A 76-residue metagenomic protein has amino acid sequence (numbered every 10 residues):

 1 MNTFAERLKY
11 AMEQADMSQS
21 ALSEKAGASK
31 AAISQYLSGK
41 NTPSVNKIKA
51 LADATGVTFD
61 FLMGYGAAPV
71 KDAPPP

Functional and structural regions predicted by a protein language model:
M1-S18: A short, Lys/Arg-rich alpha-helix, primarily the initiator
E6, Y10, E24, Q35 (+1 more regions): DNA-binding alpha-helical recognition surfaces that contact promoter or target DNA
A15-S38, A50: Short alpha-helical DNA-recognition segment
G27, G66-A67: Positions that flank functional sites
N46-F61: DNA major-groove recognition helix of helix-turn-helix/homeodomain DNA-binding modules
A68-P76: Interfacial/linker helices and their anchor residues that mediate assembly or domain coupling
